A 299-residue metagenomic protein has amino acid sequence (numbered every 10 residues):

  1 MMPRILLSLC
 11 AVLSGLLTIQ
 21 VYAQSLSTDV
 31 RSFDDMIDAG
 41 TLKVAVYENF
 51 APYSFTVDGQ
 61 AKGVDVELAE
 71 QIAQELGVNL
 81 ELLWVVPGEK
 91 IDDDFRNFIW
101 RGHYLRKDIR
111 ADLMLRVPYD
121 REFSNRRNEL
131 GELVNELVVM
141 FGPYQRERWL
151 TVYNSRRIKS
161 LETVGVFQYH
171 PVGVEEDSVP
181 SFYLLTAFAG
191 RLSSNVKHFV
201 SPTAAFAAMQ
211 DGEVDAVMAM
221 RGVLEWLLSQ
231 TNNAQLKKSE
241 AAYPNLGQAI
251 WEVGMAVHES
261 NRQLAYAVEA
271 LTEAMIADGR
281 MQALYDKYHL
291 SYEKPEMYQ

Functional and structural regions predicted by a protein language model:
S8-T18: Bacterial N-terminal signal peptides
Q24-S27, A69-E75, Y153-I158, Y169-P171 (+1 more regions): Extended ligand-binding regions for polar small-molecule ligands
S25-D120: Extracytoplasmic small-molecule ligand-binding "clamshell" domains of the periplasmic binding protein/Venus flytrap
V46, K62-E75, R146-R191, K197 (+2 more regions): Bilobed "Venus flytrap"/periplasmic-binding protein-like clamshell domains and structurally analogous long
E48, Y144-L150, R221, S229-E269 (+1 more regions): Periplasmic-binding protein-like
L80-K90, V174, L192-S201: Short beta-strand-to-loop elements that line the ligand-binding cleft of bilobed periplasmic-binding protein-like
L82-V164: Acidic, polar ligand-binding/catalytic clefts
D93, V117-E132, Y183-A187, Q210-D211 (+1 more regions): A ligand-binding cleft/hinge motif common to bilobed small-molecule-binding domains
